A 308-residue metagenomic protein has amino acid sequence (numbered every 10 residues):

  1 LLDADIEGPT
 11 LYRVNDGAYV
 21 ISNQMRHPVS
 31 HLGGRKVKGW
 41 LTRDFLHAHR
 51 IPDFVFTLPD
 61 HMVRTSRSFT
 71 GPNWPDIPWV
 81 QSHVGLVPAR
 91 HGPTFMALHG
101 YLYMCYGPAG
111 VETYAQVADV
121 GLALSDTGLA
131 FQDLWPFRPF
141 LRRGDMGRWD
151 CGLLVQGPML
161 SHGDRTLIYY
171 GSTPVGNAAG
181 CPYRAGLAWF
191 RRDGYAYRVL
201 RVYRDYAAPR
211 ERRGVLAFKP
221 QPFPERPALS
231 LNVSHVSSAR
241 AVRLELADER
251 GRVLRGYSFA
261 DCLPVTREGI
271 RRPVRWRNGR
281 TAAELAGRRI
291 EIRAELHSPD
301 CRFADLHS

Functional and structural regions predicted by a protein language model:
L1-S308: Carbohydrate-active catalytic/glycan-binding domains of CAZyme proteins, especially the secreted or lumenal ectodomains
